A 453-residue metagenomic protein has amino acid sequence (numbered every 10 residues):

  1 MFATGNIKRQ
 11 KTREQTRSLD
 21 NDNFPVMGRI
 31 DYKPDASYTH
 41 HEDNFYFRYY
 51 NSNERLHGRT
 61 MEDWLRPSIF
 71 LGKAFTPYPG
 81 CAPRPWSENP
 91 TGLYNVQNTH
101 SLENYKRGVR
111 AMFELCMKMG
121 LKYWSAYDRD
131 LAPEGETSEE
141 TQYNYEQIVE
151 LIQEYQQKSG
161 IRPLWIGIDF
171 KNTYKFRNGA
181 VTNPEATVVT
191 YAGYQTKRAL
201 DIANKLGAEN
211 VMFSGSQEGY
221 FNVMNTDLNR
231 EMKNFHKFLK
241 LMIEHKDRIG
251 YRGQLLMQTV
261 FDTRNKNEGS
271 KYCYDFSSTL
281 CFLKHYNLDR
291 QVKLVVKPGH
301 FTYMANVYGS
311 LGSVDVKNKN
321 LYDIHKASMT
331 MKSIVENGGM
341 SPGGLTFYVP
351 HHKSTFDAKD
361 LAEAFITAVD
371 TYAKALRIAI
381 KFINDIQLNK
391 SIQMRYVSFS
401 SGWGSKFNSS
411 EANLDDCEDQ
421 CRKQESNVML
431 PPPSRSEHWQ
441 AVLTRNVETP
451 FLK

Functional and structural regions predicted by a protein language model:
M1-E62, H100-E103, M117: Intrinsic disorder/low-complexity detector
F2-D22, N53-L56, V109-A111, P133-E134 (+5 more regions): Active-site acidic/histidine proton-transfer and metal-coordination neighborhood in alpha/beta enzyme cores
M61-N98, G167-N183, G215-N222: N-terminal small/glycine-rich loop or linker at the start of catalytic domains across soluble metabolic enzymes
M61-P67, H100-D130: Catalytic domains of carbohydrate-active enzymes, especially glycoside hydrolases
D63-L71, Y123-A126, S159-I168, V211-F213 (+4 more regions): Hydrophobic faces of well-ordered beta-strands that scaffold small-molecule active sites in alpha/beta enzyme cores
G72-A74, R129, I166-K171, S216-E218 (+4 more regions): Active-site beta-loop-alpha junctions enriched in small/polar residues
G80-R107, T226-M232, N267-S277, D289-K293 (+1 more regions): Gly/Pro-rich active-site loop or hairpin
